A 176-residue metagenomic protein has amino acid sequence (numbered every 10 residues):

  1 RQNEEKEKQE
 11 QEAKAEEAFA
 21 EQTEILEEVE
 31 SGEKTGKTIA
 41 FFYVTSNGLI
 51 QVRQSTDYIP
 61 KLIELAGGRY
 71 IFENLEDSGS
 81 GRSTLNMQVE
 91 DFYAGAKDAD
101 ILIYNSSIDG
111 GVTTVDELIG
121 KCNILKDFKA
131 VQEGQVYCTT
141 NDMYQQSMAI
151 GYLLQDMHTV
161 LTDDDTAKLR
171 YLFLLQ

Functional and structural regions predicted by a protein language model:
R1-Q9, A13, E90-D109: Acidic/His-rich segments in extracytoplasmic proteins that coordinate ligands and/or metal ions
Q2-E16, S46-R53, S78-R82, T140-S147: Second-shell loop/turn segments in exported
N3, E17, I101-Q176: Structured C-terminal subdomain patch of bacterial secreted/periplasmic proteins
E10-Q11, E24-S31, E64-I71, A94-D98 (+2 more regions): Sec-exported extracytoplasmic/periplasmic mature domains
Q11-A66: Basic- and aromatic-lined ligand-binding clefts that recognize polyanionic substrates
K34-I39, G67-I71, K97-I101, Q132-Q135: Loop/turn elements at helix/coil->beta-strand transitions in domains of secreted/extracellular proteins
Y58, L85-Y93, I119-K126: Alpha-helical scaffolding within the catalytic cores of extracellular/periplasmic polymer-degrading hydrolases
Y58-R82, I103-S106: His/Asp/Glu-enriched short active-site or ligand-binding loop at hydrolase and phosphoryl-transfer sites
